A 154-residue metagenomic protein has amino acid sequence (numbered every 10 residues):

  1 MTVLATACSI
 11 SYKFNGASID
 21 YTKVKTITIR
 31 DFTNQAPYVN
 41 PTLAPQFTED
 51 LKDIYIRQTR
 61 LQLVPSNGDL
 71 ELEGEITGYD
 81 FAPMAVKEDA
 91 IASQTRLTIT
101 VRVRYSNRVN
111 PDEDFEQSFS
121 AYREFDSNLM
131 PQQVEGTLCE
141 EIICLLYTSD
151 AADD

Functional and structural regions predicted by a protein language model:
M1-T6: Sec-dependent bacterial lipoprotein signal peptides
A7, T28, I54, E73 (+2 more regions): Generic detector of isolated residues embedded in canonical secondary-structure elements
A7-E49, D53, R60, P65 (+2 more regions): A structural "domain/chain start" motif
Y12-F14, F32, Y55, Y79 (+3 more regions): Aromatic side chains
N15-A17, D126, A152: Short, exposed beta-strand "edge-strand" segments with a Pro/Gly-rich flavor and a Y/T-containing core
Y38-Q46, A92, R96, Q132-L145: Soluble non-cytosolic domains of exported or imported proteins
R57-T59, D69-D114, S118, Y122-T137: Surface-exposed short loop/turn segments
Y147-D154: Conserved small/polar residues in nucleotide/adenosyl-binding loops
